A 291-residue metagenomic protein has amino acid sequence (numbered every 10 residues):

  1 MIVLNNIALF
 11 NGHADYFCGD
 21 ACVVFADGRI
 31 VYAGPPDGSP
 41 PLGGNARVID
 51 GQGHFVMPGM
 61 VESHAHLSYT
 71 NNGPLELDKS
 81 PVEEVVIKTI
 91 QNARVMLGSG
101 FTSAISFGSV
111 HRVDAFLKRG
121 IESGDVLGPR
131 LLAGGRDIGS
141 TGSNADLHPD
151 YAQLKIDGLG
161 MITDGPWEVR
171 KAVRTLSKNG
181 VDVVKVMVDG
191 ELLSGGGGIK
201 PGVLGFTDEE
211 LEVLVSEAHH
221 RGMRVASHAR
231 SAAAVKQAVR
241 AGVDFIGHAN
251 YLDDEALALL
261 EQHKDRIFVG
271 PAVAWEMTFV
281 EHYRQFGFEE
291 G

Functional and structural regions predicted by a protein language model:
M1-G43, V56: N-terminal metal-binding scaffold of metallo-dependent hydrolase/deaminase domains
I7, V23, G28, G53 (+9 more regions): Divalent metal-coordination and catalytic microenvironments
D37-M57, S80-E83, S177: Active-site metal-binding motif and surrounding structural segment of the metallo-beta-lactamase
H54-D125, T141-A145, E209, A241: Metal-associated gating/positioning segment near the N- to mid-region
P74-I87, H148-K171, V203, R224-A226 (+1 more regions): Active-site mouth loops of central-metabolism enzymes
K88-D114, L127-D137, V181-S194, R224 (+2 more regions): Divalent metal-dependent hydrolysis catalytic cores, especially in the metallo-beta-lactamase
I121-G124, S177, A258-D265: Acidic (Asp/Glu)-rich catalytic clusters
M187-G291: Active-site core of metal-dependent hydrolases
